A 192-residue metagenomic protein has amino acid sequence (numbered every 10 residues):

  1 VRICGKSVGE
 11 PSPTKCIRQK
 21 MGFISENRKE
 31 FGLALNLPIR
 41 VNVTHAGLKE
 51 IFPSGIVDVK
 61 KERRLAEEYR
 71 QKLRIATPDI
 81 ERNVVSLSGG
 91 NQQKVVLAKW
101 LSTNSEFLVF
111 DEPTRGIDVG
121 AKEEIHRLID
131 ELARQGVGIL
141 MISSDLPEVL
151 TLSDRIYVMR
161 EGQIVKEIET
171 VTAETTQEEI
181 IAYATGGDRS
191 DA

Functional and structural regions predicted by a protein language model:
V1-A192: Glycine-rich phosphate-binding loops of nucleotide-dependent enzymes
